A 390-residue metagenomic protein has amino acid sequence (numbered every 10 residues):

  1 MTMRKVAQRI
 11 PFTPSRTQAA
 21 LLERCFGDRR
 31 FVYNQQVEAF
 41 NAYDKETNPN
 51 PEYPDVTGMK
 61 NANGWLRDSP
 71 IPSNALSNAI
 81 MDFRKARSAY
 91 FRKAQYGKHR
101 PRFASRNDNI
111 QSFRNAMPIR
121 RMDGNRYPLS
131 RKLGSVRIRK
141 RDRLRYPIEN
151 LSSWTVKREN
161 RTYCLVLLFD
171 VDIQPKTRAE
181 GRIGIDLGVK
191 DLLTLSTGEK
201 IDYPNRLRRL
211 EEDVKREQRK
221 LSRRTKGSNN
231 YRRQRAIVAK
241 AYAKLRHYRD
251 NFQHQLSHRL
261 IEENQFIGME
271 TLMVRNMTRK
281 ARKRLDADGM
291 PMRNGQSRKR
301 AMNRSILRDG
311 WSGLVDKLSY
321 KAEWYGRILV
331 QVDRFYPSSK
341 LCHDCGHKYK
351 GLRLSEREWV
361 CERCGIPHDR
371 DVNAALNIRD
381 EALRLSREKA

Functional and structural regions predicted by a protein language model:
M1-S77: Gly/serine-rich nucleotide phosphate-binding loop at the start of the catalytic core of nucleotide/ADP-ribose-handling
V6, R16, A20, F31 (+1 more regions): Positively charged, helix-rich recognition surfaces that bind polyanionic ligands
A7-R9, R114, G124, L133 (+3 more regions): Broad gene-expression machinery/nucleic-acid interaction feature
Q8-F12, V136-D142, Y146, I201-Y203: Generic detection of short hydrophobic beta-strand segments and adjacent strand-loop junctions
R30-F40, A79-R87, V214, S319: Short, Φ-rich (hydrophobic/aromatic) sequence segments
Q36, A79-Y90, V372-A382, S386: Stable alpha-helical structural segments in soluble proteins, enriched in small hydrophobic residues
V37, N41-D44, R87, F91-K98 (+2 more regions): Long, hydrophobic, amphipathic alpha-helical segments used as structural scaffolds
Y53-K157, M292, R298, R304 (+1 more regions): Acidic carboxylate diad motif detector
